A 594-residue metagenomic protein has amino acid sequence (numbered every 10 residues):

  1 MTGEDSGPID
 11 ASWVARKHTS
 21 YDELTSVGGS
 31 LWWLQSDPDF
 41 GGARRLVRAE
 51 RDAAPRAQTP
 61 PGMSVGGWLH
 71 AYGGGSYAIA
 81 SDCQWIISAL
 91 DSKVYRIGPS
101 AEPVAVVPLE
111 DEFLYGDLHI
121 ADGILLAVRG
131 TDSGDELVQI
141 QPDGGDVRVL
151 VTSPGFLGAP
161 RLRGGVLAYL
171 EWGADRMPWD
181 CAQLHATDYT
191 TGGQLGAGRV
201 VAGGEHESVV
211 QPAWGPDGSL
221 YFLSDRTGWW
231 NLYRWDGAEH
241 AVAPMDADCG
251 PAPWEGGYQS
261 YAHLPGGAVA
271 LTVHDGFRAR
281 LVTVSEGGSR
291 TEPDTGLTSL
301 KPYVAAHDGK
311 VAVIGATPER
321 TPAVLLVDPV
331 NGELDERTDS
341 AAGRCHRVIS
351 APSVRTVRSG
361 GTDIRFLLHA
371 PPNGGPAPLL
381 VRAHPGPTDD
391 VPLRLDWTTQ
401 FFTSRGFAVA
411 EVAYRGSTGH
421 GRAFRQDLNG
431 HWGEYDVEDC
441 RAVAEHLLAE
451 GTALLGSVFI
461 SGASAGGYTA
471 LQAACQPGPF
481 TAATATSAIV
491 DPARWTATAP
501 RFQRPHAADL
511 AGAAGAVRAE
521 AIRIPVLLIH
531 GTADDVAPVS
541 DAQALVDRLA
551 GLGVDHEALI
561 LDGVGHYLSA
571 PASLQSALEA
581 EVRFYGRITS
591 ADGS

Functional and structural regions predicted by a protein language model:
R16-V27, S64-Q84, D111-L125, P154-L170 (+8 more regions): Conserved beta-propeller blade repeats
H18-T25, L34-Q35, A43-R44, G116 (+9 more regions): Non-catalytic accessory segments flanking enzyme active sites
Q35-R45, V65-A71, I86-V94, P108-Y115 (+11 more regions): A flexible loop/linker signature enriched in serine peptidases of the S9 family
D175, S340, R344-E450, L454-G456 (+2 more regions): Cap/lid segment of the alpha/beta-hydrolase catalytic domain
G421, Y468-G512, P571: Hydrolase active-site cap/lid region
I522, L528-H530, D534: Short beta-strand/loop motif that positions the catalytic acidic residue of the alpha/beta-hydrolase fold
D535-A544: Conserved alpha/beta-hydrolase "acid-adjacent" motif
Q543, A550-S594: C-terminal catalytic histidine-bearing segment of alpha/beta-hydrolase fold enzymes
